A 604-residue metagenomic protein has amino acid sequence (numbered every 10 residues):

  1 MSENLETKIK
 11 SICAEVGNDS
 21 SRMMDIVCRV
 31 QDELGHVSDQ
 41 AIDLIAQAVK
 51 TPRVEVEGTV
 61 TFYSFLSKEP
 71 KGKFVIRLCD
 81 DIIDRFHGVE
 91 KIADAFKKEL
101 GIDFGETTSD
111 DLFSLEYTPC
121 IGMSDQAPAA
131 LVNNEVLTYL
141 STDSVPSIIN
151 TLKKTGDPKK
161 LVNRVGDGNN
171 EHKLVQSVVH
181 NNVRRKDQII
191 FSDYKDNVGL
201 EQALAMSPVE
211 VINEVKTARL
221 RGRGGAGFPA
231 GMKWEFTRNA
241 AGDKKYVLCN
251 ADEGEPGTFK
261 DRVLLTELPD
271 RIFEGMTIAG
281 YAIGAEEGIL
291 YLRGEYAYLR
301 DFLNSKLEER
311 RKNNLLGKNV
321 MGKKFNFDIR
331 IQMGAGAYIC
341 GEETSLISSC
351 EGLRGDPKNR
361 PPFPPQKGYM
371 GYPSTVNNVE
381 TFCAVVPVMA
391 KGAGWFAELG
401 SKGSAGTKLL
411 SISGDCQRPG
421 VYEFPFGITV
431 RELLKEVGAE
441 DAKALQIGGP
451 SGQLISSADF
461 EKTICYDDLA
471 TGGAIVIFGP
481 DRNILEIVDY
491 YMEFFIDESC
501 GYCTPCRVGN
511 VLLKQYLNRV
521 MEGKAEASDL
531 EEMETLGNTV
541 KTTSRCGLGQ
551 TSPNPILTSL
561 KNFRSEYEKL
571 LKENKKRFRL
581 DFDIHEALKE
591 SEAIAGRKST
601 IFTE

Functional and structural regions predicted by a protein language model:
M1-E604: Feature of Fe-S/electron-transfer and energy-metabolism proteins that preferentially highlights extended coupling
